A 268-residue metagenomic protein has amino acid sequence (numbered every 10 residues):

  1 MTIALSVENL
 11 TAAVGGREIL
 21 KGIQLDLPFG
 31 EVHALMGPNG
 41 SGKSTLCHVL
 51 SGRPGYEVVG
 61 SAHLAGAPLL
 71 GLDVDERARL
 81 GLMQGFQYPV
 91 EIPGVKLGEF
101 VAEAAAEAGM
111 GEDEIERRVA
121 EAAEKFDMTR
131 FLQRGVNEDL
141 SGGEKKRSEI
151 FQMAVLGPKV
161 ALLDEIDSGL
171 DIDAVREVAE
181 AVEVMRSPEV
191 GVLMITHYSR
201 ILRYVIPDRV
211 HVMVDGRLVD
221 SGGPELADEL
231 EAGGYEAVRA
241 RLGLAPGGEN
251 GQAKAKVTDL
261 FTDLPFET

Functional and structural regions predicted by a protein language model:
L5-V7, L20-G22: Conserved structural motif at the start of ABC-family nucleotide-binding domains
M36-P38: The feature captures the beta-strand-to-loop junction immediately N-terminal to the Walker
S61-R77, N137: ABC ATPase NBD Q-loop/coupling interface
Y88, G94-E107: Q-loop/switch helix immediately C-terminal to the Walker
E114-F131: Conserved ABC ATPase "signature" region
M153-A154: ABC ATPase C-loop
E165-I166: Walker B catalytic motif
M213, R217-A240: Conserved beta-strand-loop-alpha-helix hinge in the C-terminal portion of ABC ATPase nucleotide-binding domains
